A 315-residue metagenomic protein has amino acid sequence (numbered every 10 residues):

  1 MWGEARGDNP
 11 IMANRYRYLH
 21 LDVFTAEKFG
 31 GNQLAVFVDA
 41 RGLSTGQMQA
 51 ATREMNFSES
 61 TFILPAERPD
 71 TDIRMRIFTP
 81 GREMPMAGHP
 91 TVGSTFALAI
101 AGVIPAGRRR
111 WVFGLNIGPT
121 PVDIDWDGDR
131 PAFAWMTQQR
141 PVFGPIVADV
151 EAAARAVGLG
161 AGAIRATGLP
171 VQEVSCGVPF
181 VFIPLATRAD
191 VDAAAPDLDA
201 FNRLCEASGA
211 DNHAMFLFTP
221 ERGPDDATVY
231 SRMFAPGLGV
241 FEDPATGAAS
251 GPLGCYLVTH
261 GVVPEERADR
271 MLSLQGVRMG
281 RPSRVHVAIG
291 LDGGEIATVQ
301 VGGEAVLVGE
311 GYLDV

Functional and structural regions predicted by a protein language model:
W2-M86, V92-V315: Active-site proximal loop and beta-alpha junction motif in alpha/beta enzyme cores
